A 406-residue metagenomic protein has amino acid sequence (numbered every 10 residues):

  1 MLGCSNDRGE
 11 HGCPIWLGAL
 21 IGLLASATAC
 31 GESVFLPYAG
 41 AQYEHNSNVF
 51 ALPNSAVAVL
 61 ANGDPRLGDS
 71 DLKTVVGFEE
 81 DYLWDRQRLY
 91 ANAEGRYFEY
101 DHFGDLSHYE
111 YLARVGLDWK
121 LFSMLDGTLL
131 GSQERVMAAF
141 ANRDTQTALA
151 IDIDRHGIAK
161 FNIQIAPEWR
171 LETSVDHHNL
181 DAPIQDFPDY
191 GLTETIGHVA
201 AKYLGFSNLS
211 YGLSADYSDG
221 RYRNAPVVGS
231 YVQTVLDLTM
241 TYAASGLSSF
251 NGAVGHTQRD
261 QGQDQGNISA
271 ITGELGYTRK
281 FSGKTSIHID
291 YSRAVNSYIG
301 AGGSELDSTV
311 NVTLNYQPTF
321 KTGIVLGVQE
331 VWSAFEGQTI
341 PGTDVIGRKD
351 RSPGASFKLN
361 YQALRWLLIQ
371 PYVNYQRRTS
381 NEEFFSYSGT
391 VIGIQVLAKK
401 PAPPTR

Functional and structural regions predicted by a protein language model:
M1-C13: N-terminal secretory signal peptides that target proteins for export/translocation
G18-A19, A29-C30: Cleavable N-terminal signal peptides
C30-R406: Gram-negative and organellar
